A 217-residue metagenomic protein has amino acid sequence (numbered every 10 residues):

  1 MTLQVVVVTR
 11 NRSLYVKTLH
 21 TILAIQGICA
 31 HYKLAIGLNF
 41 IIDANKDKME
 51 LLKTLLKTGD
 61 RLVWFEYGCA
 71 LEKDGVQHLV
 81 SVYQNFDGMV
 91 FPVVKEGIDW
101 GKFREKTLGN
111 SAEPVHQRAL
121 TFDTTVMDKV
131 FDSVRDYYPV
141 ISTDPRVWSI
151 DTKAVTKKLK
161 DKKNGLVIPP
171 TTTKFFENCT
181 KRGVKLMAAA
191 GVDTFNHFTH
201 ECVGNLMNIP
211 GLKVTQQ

Functional and structural regions predicted by a protein language model:
M1, G59-R61, V184: Short coil/turn segments at beta-strand junctions that form active-site/ligand-binding loops
M1-D47, Q217: N-proximal low-complexity "stem/linker" segments adjacent to membrane-targeting elements
T9-N11, R135-Q217: C-terminal catalytic/acceptor-binding lobe
R10-L14, G68-E72, E96: Short acidic, S/G/P-rich loop/turn micro-motifs used as interaction or catalytic elements
D43-K53, L71-E72: A short, glycine-/small-residue-rich helix N-cap motif at loop->alpha-helix starts within glycosyltransferase
M49-R61, Q84: Active-site nucleotide-sugar/metal-binding loop of Leloir-type enzymes
G59-A70: Short beta-strand-to-loop acidic/aromatic patch adjacent to the donor-nucleotide binding site
E72-K163: Conserved catalytic core of nucleotide-sugar-dependent glycosyltransferases
